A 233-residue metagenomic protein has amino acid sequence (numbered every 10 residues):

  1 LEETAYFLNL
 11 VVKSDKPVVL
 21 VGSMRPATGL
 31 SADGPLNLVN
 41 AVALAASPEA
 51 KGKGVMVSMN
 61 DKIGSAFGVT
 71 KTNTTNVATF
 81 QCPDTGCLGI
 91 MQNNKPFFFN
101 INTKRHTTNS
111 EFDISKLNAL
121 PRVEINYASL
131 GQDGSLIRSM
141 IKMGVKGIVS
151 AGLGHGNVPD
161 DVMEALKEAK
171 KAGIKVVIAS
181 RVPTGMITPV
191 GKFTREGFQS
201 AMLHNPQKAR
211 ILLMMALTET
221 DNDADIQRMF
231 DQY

Functional and structural regions predicted by a protein language model:
L1-K16, V158-K167: Short Gly/Thr/Asp-enriched flexible loops that form oxyanion-binding sites at enzyme active sites
Y6-S14, A43-S47, T218: Alpha-helix C-terminal capping segments
V19-G22, M56-N60, Y127, A151 (+1 more regions): Short beta-strand segments
L20-N93: Internal gly/pro-rich beta-alpha loop/helix module that stabilizes soluble enzyme cofactors or their anionic handles
S31, F67-G68, I137, T188-V190: Short, well-ordered secondary-structure micro-motifs
S65-S150, H155, Y233: Accessory alpha-helical/coil subdomains and C-terminal extensions that flank or cap enzyme catalytic cores
H155-Y233: C-terminal non-catalytic interaction/assembly regions of soluble proteins
